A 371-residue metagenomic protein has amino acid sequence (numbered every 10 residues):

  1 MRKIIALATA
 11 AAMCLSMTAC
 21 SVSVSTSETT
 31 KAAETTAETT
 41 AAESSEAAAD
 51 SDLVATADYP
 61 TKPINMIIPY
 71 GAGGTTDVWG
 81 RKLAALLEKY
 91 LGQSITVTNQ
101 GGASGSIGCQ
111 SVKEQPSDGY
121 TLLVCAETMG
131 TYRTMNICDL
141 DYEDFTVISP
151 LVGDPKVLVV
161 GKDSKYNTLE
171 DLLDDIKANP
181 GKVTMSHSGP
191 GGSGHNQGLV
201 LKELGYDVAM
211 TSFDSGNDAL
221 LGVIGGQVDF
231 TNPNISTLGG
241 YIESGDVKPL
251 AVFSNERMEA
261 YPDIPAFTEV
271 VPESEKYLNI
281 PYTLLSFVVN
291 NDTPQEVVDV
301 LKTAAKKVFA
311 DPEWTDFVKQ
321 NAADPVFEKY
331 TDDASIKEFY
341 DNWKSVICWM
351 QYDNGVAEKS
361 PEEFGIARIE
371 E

Functional and structural regions predicted by a protein language model:
R2-S23: Sec-dependent N-terminal signal peptides of Gram-positive bacterial secreted proteins and lipoproteins
T18-T40: Bacterial lipoprotein signal-peptidase II cleavage site
T40-D144, K182, P190-S193, L204-N232 (+2 more regions): N-terminal (or domain-start) structured segment
T61-P63, E243, E296-E371: An extracytoplasmic/periplasmic, membrane-proximal ligand-sensing/linker region
E114-Y120, R133-D218, F267, L284-F317: Hinge/capping helix and adjacent helix->loop/strand transition within the periplasmic-binding protein
E127-I137, L199-L204, N217, D229-P265: A ligand-binding cleft/hinge motif common to bilobed small-molecule-binding domains
E143-L151, V208-T211, D229, I242-I280 (+1 more regions): Short beta-strand->loop
